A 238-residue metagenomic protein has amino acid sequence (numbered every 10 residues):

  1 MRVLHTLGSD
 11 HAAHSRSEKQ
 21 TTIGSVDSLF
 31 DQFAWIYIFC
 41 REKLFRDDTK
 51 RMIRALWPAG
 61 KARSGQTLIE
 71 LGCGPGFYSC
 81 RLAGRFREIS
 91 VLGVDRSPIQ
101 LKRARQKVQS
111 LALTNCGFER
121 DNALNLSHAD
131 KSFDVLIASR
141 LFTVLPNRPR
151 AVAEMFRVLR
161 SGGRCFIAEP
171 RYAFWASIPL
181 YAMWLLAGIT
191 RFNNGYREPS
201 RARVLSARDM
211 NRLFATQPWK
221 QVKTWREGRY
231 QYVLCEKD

Functional and structural regions predicted by a protein language model:
R2-A62, F77-R81, G228: Conserved class I S-adenosyl-L-methionine
T67, G163-R164: Short glycine-centered segments of the SAM/dcSAM-binding site in methyltransferase folds
I69, P75-N125: Class I SAM-dependent methyltransferase SAM/SAH-binding core
L124-V135: A short acidic, Gly/Pro-enriched loop at the edge of an enzyme's catalytic core that lines a small-molecule cofactor
V135-N147: A short SAM/SAH-binding and catalytic strip from SAM-dependent methyltransferases
P149-S161: A short glycine-rich, Lys/Arg-flanked "PGG" loop and its adjoining helix->strand segment in the class I
A168-W225: C-terminal alpha-helical "lid/dimerization" subdomain adjacent to the S-adenosyl-L-methionine
V233-D238: C-terminal lobe and adjacent flexible extensions of AdoMet/dcAdoMet transferase-like proteins
